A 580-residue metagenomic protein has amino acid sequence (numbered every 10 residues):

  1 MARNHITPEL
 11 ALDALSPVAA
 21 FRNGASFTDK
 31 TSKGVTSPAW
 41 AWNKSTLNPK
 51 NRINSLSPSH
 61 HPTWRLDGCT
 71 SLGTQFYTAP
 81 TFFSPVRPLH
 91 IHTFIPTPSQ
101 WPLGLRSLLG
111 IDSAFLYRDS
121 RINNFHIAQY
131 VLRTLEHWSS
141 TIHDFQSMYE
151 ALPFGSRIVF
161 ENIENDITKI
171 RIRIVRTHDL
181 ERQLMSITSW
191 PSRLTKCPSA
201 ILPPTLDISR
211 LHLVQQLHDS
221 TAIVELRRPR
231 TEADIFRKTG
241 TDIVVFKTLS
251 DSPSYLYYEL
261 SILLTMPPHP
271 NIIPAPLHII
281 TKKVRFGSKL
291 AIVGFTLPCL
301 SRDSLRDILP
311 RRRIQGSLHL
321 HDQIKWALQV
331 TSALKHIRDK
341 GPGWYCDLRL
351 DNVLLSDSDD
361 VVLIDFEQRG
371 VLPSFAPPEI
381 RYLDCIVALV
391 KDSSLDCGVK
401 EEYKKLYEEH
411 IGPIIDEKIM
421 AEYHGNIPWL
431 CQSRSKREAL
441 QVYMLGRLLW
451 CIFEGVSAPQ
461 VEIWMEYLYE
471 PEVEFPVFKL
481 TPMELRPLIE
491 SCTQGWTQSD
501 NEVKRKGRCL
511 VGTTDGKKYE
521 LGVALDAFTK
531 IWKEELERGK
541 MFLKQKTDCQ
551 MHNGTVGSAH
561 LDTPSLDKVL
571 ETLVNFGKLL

Functional and structural regions predicted by a protein language model:
A2-I187, V390-L580: Helical subdomain adjoining the active site within ATP-dependent kinase catalytic cores
S186-H278: ATP-binding glycine-rich loop module of kinase domains
P253-S254, I273-D322: Conserved structural core of kinase catalytic domains
W326-A327: Activation segment signature within eukaryotic-like protein kinase domains
I337-S356: Catalytic-loop of the protein kinase fold
N352-Q368: Conserved protein kinase catalytic/activation segment
A376-L383: Regulatory activation segment
